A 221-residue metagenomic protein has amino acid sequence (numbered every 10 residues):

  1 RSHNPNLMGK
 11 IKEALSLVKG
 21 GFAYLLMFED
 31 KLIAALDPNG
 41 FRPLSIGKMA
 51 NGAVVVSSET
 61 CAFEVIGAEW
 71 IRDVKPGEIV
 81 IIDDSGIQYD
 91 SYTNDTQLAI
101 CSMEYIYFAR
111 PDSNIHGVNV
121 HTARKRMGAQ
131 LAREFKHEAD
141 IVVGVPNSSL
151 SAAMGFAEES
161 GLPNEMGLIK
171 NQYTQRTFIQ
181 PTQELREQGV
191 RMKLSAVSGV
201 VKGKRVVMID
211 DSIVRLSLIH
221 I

Functional and structural regions predicted by a protein language model:
R1-P76, I81-A139, V145: Conserved short alpha-helical segments that host acidic/polar catalytic motifs at enzyme active sites
A35, M208-I209: Generic enzyme active-site microenvironment
P76-E78, A153-E165: Structured, non-catalytic alpha/beta "coupling" segments that mediate domain-domain communication and provide generic
R126, S149, S160-L162: Regulatory cytosolic signal-relay segments
P146-A152, R215: Gly/Ser/Thr-rich loops at beta-strand to alpha-helix junctions that form or flank small-molecule/cofactor-binding
G161-V207: Short, glycine/charge-rich flexible loops or terminal/linker lids adjacent to PRPP-binding catalytic cores
S212: Two-component His->Asp phosphorelay active-site signatures
I219-I221: Conserved small/polar residues in nucleotide/adenosyl-binding loops
